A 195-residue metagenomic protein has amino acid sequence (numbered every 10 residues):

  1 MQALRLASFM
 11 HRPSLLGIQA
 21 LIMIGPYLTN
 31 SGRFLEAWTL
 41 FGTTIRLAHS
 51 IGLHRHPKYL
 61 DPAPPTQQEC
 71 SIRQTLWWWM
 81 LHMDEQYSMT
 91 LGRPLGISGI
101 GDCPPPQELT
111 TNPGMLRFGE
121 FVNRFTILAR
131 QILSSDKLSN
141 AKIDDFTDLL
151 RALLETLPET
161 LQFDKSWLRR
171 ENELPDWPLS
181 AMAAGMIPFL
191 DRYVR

Functional and structural regions predicted by a protein language model:
M1-I97, Q107-T156, N172-R195: Extended, leucine-rich alpha-helical cores of fungal transcription factors
Q162-E173: Long, charged, glycine-rich C-terminal linkers/tails
